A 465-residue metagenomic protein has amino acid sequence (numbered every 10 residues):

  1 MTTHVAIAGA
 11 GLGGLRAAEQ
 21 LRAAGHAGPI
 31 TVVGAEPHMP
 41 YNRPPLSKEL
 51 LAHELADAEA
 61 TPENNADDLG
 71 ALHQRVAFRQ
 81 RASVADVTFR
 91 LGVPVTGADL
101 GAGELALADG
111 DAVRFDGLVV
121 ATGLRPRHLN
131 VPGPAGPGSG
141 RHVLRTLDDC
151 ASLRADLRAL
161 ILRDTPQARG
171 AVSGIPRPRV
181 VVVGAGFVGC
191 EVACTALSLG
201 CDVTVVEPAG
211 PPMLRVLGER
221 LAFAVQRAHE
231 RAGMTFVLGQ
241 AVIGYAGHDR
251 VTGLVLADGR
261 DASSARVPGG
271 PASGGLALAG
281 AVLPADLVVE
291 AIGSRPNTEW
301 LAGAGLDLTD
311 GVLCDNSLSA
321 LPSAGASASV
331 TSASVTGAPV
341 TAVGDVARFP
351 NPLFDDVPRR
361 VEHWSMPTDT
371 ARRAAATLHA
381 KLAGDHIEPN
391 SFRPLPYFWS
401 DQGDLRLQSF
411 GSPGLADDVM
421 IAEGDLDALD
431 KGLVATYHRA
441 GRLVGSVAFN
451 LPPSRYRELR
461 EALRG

Functional and structural regions predicted by a protein language model:
T2-G11, G174-G186: Beta1/beta-strand and adjacent pyrophosphate-binding region of the FAD-binding site in flavoprotein oxidoreductases
V5, R75-R179, A257-S263, V267-G269 (+3 more regions): FAD-binding core/adjacent interface of flavoenzyme oxidoreductases
A8-A27, V33-E36, P44, E49 (+2 more regions): Flexible, glycine-rich terminal cap/loop adjacent to redox cofactors in electron-transfer oxidoreductases
G11-L15, P37, L124-P126, D148 (+3 more regions): Residue-level detector of alpha-helix initiation sites
Q20-A112, G218-T235: N-terminal Rossmann-like dinucleotide/flavin-binding domain of flavoprotein oxidoreductases that bind FAD/FMN
G136-V172, A265, G269-G270, G274-L276 (+2 more regions): FAD-site-proximal beta/loop scaffold in flavoenzymes
A168-A171, R177-R179, F187-G244, P394-W399: Rossmann-like dinucleotide-binding cores of NAD(P)H-dependent redox enzymes
R348-S454: Mid-to-C-terminal Rossmann-like scaffold of FAD/NAD(P)H-dependent oxidoreductases
